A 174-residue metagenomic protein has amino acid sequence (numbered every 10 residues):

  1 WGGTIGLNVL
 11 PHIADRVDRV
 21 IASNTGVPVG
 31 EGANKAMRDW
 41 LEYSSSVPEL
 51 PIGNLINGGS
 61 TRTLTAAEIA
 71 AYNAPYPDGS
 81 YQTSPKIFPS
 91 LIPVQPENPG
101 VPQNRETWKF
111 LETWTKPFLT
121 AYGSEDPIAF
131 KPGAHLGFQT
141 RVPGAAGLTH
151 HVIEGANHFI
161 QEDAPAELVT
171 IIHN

Functional and structural regions predicted by a protein language model:
W1-A33: Conserved hydrolase catalytic core segment
P28-F88, I92, P96-R105: Helix-rich cap/lid subdomain of alpha/beta-hydrolase
Y72, L168, I172: Hydrophobic "lid"/C-terminal helical patch of Rossmann-like NAD(P)-dependent dehydrogenase/epimerase domains
E106-W114: Serine-hydrolase catalytic core
W114-A156: Conserved loop-alpha-helix segment in the C-terminal half of the alpha/beta-hydrolase fold that carries the catalytic
A156-P165, V169: Catalytic histidine-centered segment of alpha/beta-hydrolase-like enzymes
